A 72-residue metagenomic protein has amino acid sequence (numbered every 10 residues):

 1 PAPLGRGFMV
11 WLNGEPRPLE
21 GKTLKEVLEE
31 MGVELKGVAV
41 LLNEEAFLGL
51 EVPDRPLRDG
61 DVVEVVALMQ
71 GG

Functional and structural regions predicted by a protein language model:
P1-G71: Ubiquitin-like/PB1-type beta-grasp interaction modules and other compact soluble beta-rich domains
